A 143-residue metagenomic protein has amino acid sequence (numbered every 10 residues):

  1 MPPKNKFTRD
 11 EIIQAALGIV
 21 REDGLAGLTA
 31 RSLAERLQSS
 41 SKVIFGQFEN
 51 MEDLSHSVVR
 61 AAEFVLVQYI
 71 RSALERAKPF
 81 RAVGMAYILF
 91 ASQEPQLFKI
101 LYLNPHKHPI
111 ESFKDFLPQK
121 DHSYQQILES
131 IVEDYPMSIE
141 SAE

Functional and structural regions predicted by a protein language model:
M1-F7: N-terminal intrinsically disordered/low-complexity leader segments
E11, I19-D53, S57: Helix-turn-helix
I12-V20, L28, A62, L66 (+1 more regions): Short hydrophobic clusters on alpha-helical segments that form packing/core surfaces in small helical domains
V20, D53-A62, L101, S112 (+1 more regions): Alpha-helical DNA-contacting segments of helix-turn-helix folds
H56-A82, H122-S123, I127: Amphipathic alpha-helical linker/stalk segments
R81-L103: Helical hydrophobic small-molecule/effector-binding pocket
P109-P136, E140-E143: Amphipathic alpha-helical packing segments from all-alpha helical-bundle domains
